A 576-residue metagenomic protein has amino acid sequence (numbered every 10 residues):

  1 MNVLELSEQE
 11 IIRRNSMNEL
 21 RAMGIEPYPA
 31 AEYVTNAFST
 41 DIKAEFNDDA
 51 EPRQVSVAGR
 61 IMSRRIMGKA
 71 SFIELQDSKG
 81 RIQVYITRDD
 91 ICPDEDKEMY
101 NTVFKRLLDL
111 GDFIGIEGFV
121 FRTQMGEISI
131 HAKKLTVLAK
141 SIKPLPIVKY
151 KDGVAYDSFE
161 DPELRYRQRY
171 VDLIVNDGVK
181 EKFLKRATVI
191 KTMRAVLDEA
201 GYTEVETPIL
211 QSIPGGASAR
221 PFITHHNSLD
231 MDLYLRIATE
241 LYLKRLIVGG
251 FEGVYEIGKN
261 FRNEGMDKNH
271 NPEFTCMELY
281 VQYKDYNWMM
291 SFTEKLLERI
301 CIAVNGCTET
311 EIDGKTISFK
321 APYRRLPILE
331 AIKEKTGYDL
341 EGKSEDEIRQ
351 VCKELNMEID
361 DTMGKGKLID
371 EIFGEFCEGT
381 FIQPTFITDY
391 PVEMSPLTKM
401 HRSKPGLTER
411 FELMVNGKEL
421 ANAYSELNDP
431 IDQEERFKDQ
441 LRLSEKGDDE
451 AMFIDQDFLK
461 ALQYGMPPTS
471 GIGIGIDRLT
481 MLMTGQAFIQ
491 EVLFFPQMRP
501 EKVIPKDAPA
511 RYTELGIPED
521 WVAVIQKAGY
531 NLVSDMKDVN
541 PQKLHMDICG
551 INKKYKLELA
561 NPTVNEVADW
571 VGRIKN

Functional and structural regions predicted by a protein language model:
M1-I504: Class II aminoacyl-tRNA synthetase catalytic cores and aaRS-like
E501-N576: Compact, charge-rich alpha-helical regulatory domains located at protein termini
